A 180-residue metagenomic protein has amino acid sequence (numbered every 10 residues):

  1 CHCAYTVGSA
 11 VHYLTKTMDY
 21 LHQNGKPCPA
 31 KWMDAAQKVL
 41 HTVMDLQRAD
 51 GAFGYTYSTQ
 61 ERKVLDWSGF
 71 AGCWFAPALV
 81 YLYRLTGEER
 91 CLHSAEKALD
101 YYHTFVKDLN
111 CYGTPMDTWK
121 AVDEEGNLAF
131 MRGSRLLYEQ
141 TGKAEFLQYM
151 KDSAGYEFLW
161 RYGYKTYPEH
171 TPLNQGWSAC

Functional and structural regions predicted by a protein language model:
C1-C180: Glycan-recognition and catalytic cores of secretory/periplasmic carbohydrate-active enzymes
